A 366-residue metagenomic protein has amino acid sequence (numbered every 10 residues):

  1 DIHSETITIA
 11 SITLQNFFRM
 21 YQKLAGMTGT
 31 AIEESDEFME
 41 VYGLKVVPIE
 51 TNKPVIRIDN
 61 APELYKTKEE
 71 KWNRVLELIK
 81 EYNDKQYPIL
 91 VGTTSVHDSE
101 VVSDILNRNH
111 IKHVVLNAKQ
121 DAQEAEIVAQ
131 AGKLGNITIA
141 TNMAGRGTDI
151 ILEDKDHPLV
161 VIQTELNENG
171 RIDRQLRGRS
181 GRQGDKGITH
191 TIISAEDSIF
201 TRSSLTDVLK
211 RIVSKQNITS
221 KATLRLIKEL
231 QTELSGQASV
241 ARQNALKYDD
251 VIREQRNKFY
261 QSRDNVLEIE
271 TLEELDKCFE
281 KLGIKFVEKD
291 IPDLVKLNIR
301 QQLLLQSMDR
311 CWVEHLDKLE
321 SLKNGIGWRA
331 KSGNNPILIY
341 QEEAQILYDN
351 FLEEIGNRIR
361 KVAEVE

Functional and structural regions predicted by a protein language model:
D1, I9-A10, K23-L24, A31-E33 (+8 more regions): Conserved nucleotide-binding/hydrolysis micro-motifs of P-loop NTPases
D1-V75, A118, A129-Q130, T148 (+1 more regions): A contiguous, basic/glycine-rich beta-loop/short-helix subdomain that forms a polymer-engagement track
T28, V91, I139, G178 (+3 more regions): Residue-level signature of catalytic and energy-coupling elements of molecular machines, predominantly ATP/GTP-dependent
D36-A61, K68-P88, T94-V114, L224-L234: Helicase motor core with emphasis on the C-terminal RecA-like subdomain
K71-Y87, Q120-A125, A131-G135, V287-R300: Phosphate-interacting basic helix/loop segments used at nucleotide- and nucleic-acid interfaces
Y82-Q86, V96-L159: Conserved motor-coupling elements within RecA-like helicase/translocase cores
V128, P158-I162, L166-H190, F200-I212: Conserved SF2 helicase motif VI
Q183, S204, K210-E366: Extended, charged helical/alpha-beta scaffold domains that provide interaction surfaces
